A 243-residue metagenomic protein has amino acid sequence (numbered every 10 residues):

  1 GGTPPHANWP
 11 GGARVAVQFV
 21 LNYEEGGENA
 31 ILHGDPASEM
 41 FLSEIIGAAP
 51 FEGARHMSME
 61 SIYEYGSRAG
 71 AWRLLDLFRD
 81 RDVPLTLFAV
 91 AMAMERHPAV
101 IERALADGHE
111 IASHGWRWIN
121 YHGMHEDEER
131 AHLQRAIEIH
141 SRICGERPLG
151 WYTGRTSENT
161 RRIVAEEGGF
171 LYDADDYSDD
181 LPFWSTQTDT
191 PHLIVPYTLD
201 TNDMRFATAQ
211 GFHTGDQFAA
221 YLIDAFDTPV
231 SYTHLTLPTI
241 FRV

Functional and structural regions predicted by a protein language model:
G1-G11, F19, R135-R142, E146-Y232: Active-site-adjacent pocket scaffolds in enzyme catalytic domains
G1-S58, I62: N-terminal regions that are enriched for targeting/export leaders and immediately downstream pro/stem segments
E25, R117, S178, T239: Short, glycine/acidic-enriched loop or turn micro-motifs at the edges of active sites
L42, G66-A71: Early transmembrane hairpin module of multi-pass membrane proteins
I46-M57, W72-L75, R79-N159, T188-T190 (+2 more regions): Metal-dependent polysaccharide deacetylase catalytic core of the NodB/CE4 family, i.e., the active-site-bearing domain
E60-R68, E126, G215: Short acidic-aromatic active-site loops that bind/stabilize oxyanions
T233-T239: Conserved small/polar residues in nucleotide/adenosyl-binding loops
